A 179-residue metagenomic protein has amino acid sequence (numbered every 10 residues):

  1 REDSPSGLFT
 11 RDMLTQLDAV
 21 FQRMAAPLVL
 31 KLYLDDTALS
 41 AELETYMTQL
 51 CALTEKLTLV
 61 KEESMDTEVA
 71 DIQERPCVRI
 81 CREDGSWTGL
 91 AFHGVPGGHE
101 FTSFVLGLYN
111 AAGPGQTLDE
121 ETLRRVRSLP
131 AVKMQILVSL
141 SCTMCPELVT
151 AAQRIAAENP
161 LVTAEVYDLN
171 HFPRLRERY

Functional and structural regions predicted by a protein language model:
R1-S4, L8-F9, R178: Auxiliary Fe-S-binding modules of radical SAM enzymes
P5, F21, M65, R124-V126 (+1 more regions): Feature detects long, helix-prone N-terminal segments enriched in hydrophobes
G7-Q49, L53, R127-A164: Local sequence-structure signature of Cys/Sec-based thiol-disulfide redox active-site neighborhoods
T48-D84, L161-Y179: Thioredoxin-like thiol-disulfide oxidoreductase module
V78, F92-G94, L148-A152: Long, contiguous hydrophobic alpha-helical segments, chiefly transmembrane helices and signal peptides
I80-G115: Non-catalytic, surface beta->alpha helical segment in thiol-disulfide oxidoreductase systems
P114-L129: Long, charged amphipathic helices and adjacent flexible linkers at domain junctions
